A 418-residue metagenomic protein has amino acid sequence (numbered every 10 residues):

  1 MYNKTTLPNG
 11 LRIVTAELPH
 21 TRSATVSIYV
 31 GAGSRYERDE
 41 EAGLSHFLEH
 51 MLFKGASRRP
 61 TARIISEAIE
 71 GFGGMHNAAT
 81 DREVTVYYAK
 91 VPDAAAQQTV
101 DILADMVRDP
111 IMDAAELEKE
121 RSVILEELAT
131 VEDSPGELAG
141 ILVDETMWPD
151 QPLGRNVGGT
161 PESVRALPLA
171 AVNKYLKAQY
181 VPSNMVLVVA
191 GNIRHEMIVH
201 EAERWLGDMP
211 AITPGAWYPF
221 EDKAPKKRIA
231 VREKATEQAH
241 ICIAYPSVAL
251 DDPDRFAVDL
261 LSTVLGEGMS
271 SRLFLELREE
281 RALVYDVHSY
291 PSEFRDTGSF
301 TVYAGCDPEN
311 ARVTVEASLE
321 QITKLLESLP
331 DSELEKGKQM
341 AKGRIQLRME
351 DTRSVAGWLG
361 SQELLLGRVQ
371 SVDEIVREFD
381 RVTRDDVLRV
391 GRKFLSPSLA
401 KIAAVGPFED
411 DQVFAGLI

Functional and structural regions predicted by a protein language model:
M1-N3, L11-R12: Extreme N-terminal starter segment of soluble prokaryotic enzymes
Y2, T6, E17, I64-E221 (+6 more regions): Charge-rich, well-structured scaffold segments of protease-associated domains
G10, E17-I69, V143, Y180 (+2 more regions): Active/ligand-binding-proximal structured segments within catalytic/core domains that scaffold catalytic residues
H46, H50, H195, H240: Histidine-centered active-site/metal-ligand motif
A224: Phosphate-rich ligand and nucleic-acid binding surfaces
I243: A domain-level signal for the structural core that forms small-molecule/cofactor-binding pockets and catalytic centers
